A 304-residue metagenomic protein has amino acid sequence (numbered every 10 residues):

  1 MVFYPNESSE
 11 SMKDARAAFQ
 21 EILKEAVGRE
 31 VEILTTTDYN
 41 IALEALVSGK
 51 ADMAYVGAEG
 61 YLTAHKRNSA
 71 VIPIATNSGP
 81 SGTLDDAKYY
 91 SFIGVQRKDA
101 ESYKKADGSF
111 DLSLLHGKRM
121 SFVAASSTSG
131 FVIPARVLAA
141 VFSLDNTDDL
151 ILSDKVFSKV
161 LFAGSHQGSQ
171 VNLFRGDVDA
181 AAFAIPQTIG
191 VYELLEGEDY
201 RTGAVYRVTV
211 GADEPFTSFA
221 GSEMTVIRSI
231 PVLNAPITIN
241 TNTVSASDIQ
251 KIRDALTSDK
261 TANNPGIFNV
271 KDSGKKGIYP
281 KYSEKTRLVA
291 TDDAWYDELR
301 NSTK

Functional and structural regions predicted by a protein language model:
M1-L62: Extracytoplasmic small-molecule ligand-binding "clamshell" domains of the periplasmic binding protein/Venus flytrap
F3-P5, T37-Y39, K50-L62, K66-A70 (+5 more regions): Beta->alpha turn/N-cap motifs
N6-E10, A51, R119-T128, K159 (+2 more regions): Second-shell loop/turn segments in exported
E7-A18, T243-K304: An extracytoplasmic/periplasmic, membrane-proximal ligand-sensing/linker region
Q20-K24, G94-A106, R201-K271: Extended ligand-binding regions for polar small-molecule ligands
L46-V47, L115, L173-F174: Hydrophobic residues within well-ordered alpha-helices
N77-V141: A conserved helix-loop-strand patch within extracytoplasmic ligand-binding domains of the periplasmic binding
R119, G130-S245: Pocket-lining segment of extracytoplasmic ligand-binding domains
